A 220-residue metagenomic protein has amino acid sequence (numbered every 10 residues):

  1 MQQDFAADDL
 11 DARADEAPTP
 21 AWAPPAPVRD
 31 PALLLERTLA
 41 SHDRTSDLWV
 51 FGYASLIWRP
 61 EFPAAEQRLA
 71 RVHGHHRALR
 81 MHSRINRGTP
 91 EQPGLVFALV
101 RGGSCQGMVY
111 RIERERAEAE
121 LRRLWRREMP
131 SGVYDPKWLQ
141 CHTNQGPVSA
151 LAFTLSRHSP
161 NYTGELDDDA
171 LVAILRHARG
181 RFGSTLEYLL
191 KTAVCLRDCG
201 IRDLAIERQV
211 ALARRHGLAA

Functional and structural regions predicted by a protein language model:
M1-A220: A glycine-rich, hydrophobic/aromatic-adjacent loop/helix-cap motif
